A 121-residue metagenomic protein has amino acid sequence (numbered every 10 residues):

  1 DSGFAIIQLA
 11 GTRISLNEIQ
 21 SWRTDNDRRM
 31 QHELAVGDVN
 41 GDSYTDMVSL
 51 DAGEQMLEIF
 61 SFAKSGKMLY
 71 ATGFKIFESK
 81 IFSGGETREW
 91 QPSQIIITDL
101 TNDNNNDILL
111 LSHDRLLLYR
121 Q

Functional and structural regions predicted by a protein language model:
D1-Q121: Beta-propeller-forming repeat regions
